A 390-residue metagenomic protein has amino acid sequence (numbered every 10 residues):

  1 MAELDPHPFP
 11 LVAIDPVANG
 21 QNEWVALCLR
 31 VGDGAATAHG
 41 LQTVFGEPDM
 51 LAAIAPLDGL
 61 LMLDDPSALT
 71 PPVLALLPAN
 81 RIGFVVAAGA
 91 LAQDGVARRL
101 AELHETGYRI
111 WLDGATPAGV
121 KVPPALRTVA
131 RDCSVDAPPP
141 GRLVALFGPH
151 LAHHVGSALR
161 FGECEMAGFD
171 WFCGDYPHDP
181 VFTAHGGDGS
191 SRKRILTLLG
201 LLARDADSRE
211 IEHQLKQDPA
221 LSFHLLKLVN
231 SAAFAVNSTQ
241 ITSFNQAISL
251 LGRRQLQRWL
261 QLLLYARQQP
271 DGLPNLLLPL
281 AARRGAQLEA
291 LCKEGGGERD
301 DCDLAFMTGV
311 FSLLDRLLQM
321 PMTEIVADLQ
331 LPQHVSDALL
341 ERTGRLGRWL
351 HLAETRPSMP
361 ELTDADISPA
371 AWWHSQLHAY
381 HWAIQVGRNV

Functional and structural regions predicted by a protein language model:
M1-G83, A90-L91, G95, G252 (+1 more regions): Bacterial c-di-GMP phosphodiesterase EAL domain
A2-P8, G34-G40, L57-L63, V86 (+6 more regions): Short linear motifs at secondary-structure transitions and domain/linker junctions
P16, M62-D65, T70, L77-P78 (+8 more regions): Short, solvent-exposed coil/turn linker segments
L41, G46-D49, P139-V390: Conserved alpha-helical "signature site" that marks functionally important helical segments or helix/loop junctions
P66-V73, A130-P139, L291-G296: Short, composition-biased local secondary-structure segments
L76-H178, D300, L304: The catalytic core of metal-dependent phosphodiesterases that act on cyclic dinucleotides
